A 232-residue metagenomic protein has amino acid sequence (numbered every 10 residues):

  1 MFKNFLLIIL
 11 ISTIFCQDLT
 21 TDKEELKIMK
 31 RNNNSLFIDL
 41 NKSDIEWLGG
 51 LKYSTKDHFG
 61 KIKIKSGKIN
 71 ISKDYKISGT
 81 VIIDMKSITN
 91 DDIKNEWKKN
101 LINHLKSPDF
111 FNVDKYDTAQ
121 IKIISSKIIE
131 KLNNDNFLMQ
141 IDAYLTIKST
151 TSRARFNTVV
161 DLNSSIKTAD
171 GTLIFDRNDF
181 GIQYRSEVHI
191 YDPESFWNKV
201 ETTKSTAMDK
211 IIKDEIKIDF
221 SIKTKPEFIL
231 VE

Functional and structural regions predicted by a protein language model:
N4-T13: Sec-dependent N-terminal signal peptides
Q17-E232: Low-complexity, acidic/polar, glycine-enriched regions of mature
